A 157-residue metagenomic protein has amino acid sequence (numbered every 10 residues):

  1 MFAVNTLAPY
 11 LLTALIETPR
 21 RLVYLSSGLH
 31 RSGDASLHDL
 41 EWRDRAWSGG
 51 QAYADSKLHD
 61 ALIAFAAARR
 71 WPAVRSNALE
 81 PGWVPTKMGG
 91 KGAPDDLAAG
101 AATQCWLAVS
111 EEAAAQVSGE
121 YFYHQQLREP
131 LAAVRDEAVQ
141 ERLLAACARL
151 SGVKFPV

Functional and structural regions predicted by a protein language model:
A3: Active-site Tyr-X3-Lys motif and surrounding loop/helix of classical short-chain dehydrogenase/reductase
P9, R70, L150: Short alpha-helical functional segments enriched in proximate histidine and acidic residues
T13-L15, F65: A short, exposed helix-loop element centered on a Lys and neighboring polar residues
R21-A73, E80-A93: Catalytic loop of short-chain dehydrogenase/reductase
A78, P94-A145, R149: C-terminal helical subdomain
G152-V157: Generic C-terminal helix-cap and adjacent flexible tail
